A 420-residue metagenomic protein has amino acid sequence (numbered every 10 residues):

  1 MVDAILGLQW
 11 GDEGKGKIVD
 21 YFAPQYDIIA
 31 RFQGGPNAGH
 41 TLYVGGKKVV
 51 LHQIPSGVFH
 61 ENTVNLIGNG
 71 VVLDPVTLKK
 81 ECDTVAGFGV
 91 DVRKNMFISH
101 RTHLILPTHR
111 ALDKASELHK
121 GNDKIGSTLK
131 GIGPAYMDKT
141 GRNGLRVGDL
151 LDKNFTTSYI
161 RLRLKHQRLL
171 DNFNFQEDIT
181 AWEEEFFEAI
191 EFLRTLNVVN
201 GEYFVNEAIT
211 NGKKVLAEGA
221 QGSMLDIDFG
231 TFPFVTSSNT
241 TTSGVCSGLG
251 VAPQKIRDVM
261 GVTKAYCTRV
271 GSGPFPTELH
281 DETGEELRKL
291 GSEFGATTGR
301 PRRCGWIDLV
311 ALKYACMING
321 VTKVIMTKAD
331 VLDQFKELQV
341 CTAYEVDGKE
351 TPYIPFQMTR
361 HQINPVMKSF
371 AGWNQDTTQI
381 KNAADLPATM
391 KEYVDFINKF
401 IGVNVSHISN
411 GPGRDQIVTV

Functional and structural regions predicted by a protein language model:
M1-V420: Non-transmembrane, aqueous-exposed alpha-helical and coiled segments at domain scale
